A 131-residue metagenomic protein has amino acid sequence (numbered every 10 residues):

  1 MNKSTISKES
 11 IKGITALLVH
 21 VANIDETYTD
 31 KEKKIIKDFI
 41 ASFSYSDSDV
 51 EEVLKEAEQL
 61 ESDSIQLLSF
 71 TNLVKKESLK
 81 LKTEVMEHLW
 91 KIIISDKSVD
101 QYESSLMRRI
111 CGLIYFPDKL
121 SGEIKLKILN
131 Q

Functional and structural regions predicted by a protein language model:
M1-Q131: Small-residue-enriched hydrophobic alpha-helices in membranes
